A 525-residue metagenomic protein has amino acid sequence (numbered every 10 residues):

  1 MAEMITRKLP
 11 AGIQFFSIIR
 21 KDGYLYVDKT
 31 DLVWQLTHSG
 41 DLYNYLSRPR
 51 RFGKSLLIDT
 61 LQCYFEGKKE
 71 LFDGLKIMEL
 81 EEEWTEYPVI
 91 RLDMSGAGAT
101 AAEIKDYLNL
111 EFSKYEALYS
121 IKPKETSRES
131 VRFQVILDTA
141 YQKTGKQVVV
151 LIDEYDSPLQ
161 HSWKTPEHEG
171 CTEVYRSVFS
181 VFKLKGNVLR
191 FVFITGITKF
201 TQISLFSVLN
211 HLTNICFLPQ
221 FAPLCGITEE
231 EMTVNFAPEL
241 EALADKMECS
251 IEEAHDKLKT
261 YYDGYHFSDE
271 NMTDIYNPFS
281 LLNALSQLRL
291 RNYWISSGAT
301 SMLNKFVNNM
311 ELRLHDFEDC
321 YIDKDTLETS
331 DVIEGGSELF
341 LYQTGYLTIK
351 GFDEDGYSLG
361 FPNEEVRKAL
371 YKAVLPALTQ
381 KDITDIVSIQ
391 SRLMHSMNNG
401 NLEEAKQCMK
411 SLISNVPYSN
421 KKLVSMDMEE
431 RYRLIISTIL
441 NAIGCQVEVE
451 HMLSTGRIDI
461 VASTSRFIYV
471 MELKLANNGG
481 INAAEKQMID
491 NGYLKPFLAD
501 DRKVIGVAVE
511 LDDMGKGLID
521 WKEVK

Functional and structural regions predicted by a protein language model:
M1-M428, I443-C445: Phosphate-binding site recognition
R50, K199, T464, K474-N477 (+1 more regions): A short beta-strand motif that forms part of the nucleic acid-binding face of small beta-barrel RNA-binding folds
T139-T144, I439-S465: Active-site metal-binding core of divalent-cation-utilizing nuclease and nuclease-like domains
V149, F467-M471, I505: Structural motif
E169-Y175, L475-L494: Mg2+/Mn2+-dependent nuclease catalytic core
V178-K185, L339-L347, S437-A442, Q487-V507: Metal-dependent nuclease catalytic cores in nucleic-acid-processing enzymes, especially RNase H-like/related
I436, I460-A462, R466-N477, N491: Conserved catalytic cores of phosphodiester-cleaving nucleases, focusing on short active-site segments
P496, R502-K525: Domain-level recognition of nuclease-like catalytic cores that cleave nucleotide substrates
